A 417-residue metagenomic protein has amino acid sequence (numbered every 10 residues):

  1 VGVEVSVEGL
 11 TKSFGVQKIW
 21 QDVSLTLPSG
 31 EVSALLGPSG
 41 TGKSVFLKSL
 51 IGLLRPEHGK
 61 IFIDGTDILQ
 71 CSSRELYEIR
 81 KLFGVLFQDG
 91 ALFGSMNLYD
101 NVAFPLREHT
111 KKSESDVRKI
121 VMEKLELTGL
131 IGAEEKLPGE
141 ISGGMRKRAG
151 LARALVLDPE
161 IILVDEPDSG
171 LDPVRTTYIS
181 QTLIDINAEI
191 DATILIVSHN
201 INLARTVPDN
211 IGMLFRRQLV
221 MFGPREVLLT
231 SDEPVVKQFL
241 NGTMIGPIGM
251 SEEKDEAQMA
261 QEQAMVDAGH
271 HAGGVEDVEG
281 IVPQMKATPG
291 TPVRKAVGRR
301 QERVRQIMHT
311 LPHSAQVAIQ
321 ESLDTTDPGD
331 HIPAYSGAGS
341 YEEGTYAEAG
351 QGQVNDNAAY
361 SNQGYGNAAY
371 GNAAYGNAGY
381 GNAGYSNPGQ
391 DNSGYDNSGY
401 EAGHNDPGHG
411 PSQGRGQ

Functional and structural regions predicted by a protein language model:
I51: Helix-to-loop junction immediately C-terminal to a conserved catalytic motif
T66-D67, E114-A133: Conserved ABC ATPase "signature" region
L137-I141, M145: Conserved ABC ATPase signature
V156-E160: A short, proline-enriched helix->beta-strand linker immediately N-terminal to the Walker B motif in ABC-type P-loop
I162-D165: Catalytic Walker B motif of ABC-type/P-loop ATPase nucleotide-binding domains
